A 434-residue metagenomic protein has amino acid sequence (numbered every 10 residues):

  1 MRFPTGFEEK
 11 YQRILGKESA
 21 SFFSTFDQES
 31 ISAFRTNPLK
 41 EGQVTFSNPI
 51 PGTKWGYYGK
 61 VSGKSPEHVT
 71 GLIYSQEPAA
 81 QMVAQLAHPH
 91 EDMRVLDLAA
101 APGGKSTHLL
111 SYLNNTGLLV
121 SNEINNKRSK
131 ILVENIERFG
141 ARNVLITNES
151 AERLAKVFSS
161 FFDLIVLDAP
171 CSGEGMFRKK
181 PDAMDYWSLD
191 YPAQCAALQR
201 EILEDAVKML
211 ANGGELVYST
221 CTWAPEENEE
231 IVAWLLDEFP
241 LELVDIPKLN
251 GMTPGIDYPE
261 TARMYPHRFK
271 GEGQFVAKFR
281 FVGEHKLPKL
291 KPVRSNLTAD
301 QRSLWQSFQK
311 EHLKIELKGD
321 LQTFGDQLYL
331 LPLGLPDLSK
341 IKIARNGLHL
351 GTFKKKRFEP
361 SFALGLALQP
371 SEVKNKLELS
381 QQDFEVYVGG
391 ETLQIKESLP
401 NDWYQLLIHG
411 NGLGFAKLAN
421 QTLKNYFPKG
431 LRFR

Functional and structural regions predicted by a protein language model:
M1-I14, E18-K40, E272-F275, V282-R434: Polybasic, low-complexity RNA-engagement segments
H90-E91, A155-V166: A short acidic, Gly/Pro-enriched loop at the edge of an enzyme's catalytic core that lines a small-molecule cofactor
D92-A101: Conserved class I S-adenosyl-L-methionine
P102-N115: Conserved SAM-binding loop of SAM-dependent methyltransferases across substrates and taxa, primarily the Class I
N114, L210-N212: Helix-to-beta-strand junctions that scaffold the AdoMet/dcAdoMet cofactor pocket in Class I SAM-dependent enzymes
N122-S159: S-adenosyl-L-methionine
K127, L164-I202, C221-N228: Mobile active-site "lid"/loop adjacent to the S-adenosyl-L-methionine
F162, E215-Y218, T222-Y329: Class I S-adenosyl-L-methionine
